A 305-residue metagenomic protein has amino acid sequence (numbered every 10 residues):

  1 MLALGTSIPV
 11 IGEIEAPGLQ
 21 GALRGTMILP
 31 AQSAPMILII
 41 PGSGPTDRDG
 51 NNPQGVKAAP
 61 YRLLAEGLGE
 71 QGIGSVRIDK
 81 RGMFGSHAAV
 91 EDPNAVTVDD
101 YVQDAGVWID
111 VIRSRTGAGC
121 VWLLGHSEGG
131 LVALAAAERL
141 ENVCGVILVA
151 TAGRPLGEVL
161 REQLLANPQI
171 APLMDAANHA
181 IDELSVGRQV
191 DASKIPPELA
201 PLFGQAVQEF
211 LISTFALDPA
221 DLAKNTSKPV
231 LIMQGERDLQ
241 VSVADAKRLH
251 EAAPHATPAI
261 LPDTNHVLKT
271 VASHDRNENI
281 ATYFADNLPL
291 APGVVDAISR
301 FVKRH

Functional and structural regions predicted by a protein language model:
L4-Q32, M36: N-terminal cap/lid segment of alpha/beta-hydrolase-fold proteins
Q32-L68: Short, surface-exposed "cap/lid" segments of acyl-processing enzymes
A59-H87: Conserved alpha/beta-hydrolase
P93-S114: Alpha/beta-hydrolase active-site loop
I147-A220: Accessory cap/linker subdomain of secreted extracellular hydrolases
T226, I232-Q234: Short beta-strand/loop motif that positions the catalytic acidic residue of the alpha/beta-hydrolase fold
K228, V241-A252: Short alpha-helix in the alpha/beta-hydrolase fold that links the catalytic acid
T264-V267, S273-H305: Catalytic active-site module of serine/aspartate enzymes centered on a nucleophile-bearing elbow/loop
